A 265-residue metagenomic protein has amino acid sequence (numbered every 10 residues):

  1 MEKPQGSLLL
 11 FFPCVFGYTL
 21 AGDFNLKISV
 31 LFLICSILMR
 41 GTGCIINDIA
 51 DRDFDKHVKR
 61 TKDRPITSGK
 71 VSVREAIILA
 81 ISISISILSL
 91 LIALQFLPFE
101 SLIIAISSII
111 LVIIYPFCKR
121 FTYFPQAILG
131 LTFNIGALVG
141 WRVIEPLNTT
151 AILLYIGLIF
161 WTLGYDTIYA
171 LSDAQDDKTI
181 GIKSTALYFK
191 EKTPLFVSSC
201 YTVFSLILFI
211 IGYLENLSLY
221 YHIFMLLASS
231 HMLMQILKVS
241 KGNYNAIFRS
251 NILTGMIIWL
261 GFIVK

Functional and structural regions predicted by a protein language model:
M1-K265: Multi-pass alpha-helical membrane architecture of UbiA-family and related isoprenoid/lipid prenyltransferases
